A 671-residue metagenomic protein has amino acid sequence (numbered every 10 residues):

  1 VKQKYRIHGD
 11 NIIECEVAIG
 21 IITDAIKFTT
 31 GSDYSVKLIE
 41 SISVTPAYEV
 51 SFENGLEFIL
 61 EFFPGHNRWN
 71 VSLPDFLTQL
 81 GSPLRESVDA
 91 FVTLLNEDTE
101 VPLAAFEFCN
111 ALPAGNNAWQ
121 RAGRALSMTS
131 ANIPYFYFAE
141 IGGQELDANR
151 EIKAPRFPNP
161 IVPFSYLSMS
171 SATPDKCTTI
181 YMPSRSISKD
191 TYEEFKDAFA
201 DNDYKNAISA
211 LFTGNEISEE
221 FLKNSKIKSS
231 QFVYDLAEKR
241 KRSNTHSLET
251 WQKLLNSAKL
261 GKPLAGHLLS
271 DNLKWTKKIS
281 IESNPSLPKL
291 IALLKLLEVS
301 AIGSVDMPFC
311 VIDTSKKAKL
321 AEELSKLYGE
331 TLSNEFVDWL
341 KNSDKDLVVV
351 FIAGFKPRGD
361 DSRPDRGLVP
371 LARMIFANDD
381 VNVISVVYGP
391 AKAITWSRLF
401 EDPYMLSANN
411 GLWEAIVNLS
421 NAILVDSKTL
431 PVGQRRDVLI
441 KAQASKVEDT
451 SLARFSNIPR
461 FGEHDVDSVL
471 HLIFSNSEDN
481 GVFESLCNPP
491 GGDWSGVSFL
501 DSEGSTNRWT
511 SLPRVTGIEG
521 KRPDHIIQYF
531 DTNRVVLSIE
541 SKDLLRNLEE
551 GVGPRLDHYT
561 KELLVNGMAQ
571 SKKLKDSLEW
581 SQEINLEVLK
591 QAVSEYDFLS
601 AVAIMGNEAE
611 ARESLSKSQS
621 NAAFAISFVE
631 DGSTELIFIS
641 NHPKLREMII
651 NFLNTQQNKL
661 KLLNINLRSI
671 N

Functional and structural regions predicted by a protein language model:
Q3, D24-N70, V162-Y204: Low-complexity, serine/threonine/proline-enriched polar segments
Q3-T23, I440-G504: Nuclease catalytic cores
G9-I13, I21-A47, F138-Q144, K196 (+3 more regions): Compact beta-rich and alpha/beta scaffold cores in large eukaryotic transport/transcription complexes and associated
E14-C15, G81-S87, P113-A118, I458-D467 (+2 more regions): Phosphate/oxyanion-binding active-site loops and adjacent basic polyanion-contact surfaces
V36-D98, S304-L332, A353-P357, N480-R534: Active-site metal-binding core of divalent-cation-utilizing nuclease and nuclease-like domains
A105-N110: Transmembrane beta-strand segments that form the barrel wall of outer-membrane beta-barrel proteins
A111-P160, M374-I375, V383-Y388, G520-P523 (+1 more regions): Catalytic cores of nucleic-acid endonucleases
L112, I161-I458, T516-G517, Q582-N671: Non-catalytic C-terminal interaction segments of nucleic acid-processing enzymes
